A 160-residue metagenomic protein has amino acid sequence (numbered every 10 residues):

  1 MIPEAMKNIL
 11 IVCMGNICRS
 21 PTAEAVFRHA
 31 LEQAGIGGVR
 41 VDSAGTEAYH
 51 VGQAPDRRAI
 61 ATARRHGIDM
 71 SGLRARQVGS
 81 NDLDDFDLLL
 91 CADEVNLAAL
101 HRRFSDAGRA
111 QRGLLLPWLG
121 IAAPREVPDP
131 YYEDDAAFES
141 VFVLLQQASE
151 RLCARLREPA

Functional and structural regions predicted by a protein language model:
I2-A160: Short polar/charged helix/loop
